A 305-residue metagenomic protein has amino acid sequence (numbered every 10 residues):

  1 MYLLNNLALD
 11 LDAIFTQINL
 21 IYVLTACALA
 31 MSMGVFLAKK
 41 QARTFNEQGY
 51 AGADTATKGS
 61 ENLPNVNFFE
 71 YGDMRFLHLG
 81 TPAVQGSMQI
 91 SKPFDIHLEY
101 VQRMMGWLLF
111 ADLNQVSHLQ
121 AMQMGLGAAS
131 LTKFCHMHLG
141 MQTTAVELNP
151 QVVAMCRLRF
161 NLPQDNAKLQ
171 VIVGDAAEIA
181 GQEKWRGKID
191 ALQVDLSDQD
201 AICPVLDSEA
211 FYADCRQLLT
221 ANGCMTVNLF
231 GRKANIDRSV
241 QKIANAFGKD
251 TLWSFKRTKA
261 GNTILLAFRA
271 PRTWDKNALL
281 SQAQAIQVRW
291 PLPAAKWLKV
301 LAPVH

Functional and structural regions predicted by a protein language model:
M1-Q17: Short, strongly hydrophobic alpha-helical membrane anchors
N19-Y22: Structural signature of hydrophobic alpha-helical transmembrane segments
L24-A38: N-terminal signal-anchor transmembrane alpha helix of single-pass membrane proteins, serving as the membrane-anchoring
A38, R43-E70, V84-S91, E99 (+2 more regions): SAM/dcSAM-binding transferase cores
G59, L77, F94-A221, A234: The AdoMet/dcAdoMet-binding core of the Class I SAM-like
G80-S87, L192: Short, basic/glycine-rich phosphate-binding loops at helix/coil junctions that contact nucleotide phosphates
A83-G86, S197-D200, M225: A short, flexible beta-alpha/helix-coil linker loop
E209-W274: C-terminal substrate-binding/active-site "lid" region of AdoMet-derived donor-dependent transferases
